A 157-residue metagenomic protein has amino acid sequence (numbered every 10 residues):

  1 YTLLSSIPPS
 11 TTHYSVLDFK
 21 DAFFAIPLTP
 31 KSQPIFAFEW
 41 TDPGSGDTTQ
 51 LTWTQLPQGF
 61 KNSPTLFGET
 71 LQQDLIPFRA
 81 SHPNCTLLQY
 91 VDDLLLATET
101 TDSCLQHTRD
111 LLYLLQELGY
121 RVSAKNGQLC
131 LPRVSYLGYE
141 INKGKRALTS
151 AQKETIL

Functional and structural regions predicted by a protein language model:
Y1-G68, G138-L157: Catalytic-core region of right-hand nucleic acid polymerases
Y1-P9, W40-T41, G46, L75-R79 (+3 more regions): Intrinsically disordered, low-complexity regulatory segments at domain boundaries and processing junctions
S10-Y14, Q33, T48-L51, N62 (+5 more regions): Eukaryote-biased feature marking scaffold/signaling PDZ-domain proteins and nuclear chromatin regulators
V16, A97-E154: Polymerase palm active-site segment centered on the conserved acidic dipeptide of motif C
F19-F23, W40-D42, P57, D93 (+3 more regions): Residues that form ligand- and interface-recognition hot spots within folded domains
P34-D42, Q73-S81, Y120-S123, E140: Short, functional N-terminal and low-complexity linear motifs
P64-D110: Active-site palm subdomain of RNA-directed nucleic acid polymerases
